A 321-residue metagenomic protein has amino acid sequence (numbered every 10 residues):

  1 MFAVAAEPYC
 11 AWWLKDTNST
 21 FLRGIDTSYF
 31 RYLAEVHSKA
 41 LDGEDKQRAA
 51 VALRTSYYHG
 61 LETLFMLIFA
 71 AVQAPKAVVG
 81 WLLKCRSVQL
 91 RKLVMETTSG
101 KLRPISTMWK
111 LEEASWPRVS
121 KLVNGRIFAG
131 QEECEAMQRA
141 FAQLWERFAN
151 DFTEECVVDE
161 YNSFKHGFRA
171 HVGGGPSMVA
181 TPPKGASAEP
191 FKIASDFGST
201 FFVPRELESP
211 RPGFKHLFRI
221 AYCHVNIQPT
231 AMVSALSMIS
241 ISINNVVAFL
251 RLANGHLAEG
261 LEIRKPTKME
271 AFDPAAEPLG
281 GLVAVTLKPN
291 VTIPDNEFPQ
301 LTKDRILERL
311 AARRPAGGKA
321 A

Functional and structural regions predicted by a protein language model:
M1-T55, S99, R103-A321: Acidic, Ser/Thr/Gly/Pro-rich intrinsically disordered interaction regions
A40-L111: Amphipathic alpha-helical interface elements
